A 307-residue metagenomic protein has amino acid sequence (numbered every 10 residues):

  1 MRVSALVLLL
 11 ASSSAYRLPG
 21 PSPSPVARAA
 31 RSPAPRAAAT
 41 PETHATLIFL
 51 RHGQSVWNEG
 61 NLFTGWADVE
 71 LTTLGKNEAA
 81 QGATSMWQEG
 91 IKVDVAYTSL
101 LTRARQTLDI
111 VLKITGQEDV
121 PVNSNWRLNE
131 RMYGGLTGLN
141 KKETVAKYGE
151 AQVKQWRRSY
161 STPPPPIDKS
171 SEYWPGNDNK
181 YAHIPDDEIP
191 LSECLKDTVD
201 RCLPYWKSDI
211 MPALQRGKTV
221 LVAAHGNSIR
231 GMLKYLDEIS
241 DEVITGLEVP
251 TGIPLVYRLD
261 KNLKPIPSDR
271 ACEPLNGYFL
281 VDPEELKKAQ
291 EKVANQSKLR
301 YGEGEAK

Functional and structural regions predicted by a protein language model:
M1-A27: N-terminal chloroplast transit peptides
A15, A29-T43: N-terminal mitochondrial targeting presequences
A15-Y16, T40, R105, K113 (+2 more regions): Active-site-adjacent alpha-helix immediately C-terminal to a catalytic or transition-state-stabilizing loop
P41-V120, K142-V145, G149, P190-C202 (+3 more regions): Active-site-proximal alpha-helix that buttresses catalytic centers in soluble enzyme cores
V56, R103-R105, E130-R131, S228-R230: Short, active-site-adjacent cap segments at secondary-structure transitions
T98-L101, R127, R158-S159, K218-T219 (+1 more regions): Short, well-ordered beta-to-alpha junction loops that form the rim of enzyme active sites and present histidine/acidic
I114-R201, E248, I266, R270-C272 (+1 more regions): Phosphate-handling substructures
L263-K307: Pan-eukaryotic secretory-pathway lumenal catalytic ectodomains of glycan-active enzymes
